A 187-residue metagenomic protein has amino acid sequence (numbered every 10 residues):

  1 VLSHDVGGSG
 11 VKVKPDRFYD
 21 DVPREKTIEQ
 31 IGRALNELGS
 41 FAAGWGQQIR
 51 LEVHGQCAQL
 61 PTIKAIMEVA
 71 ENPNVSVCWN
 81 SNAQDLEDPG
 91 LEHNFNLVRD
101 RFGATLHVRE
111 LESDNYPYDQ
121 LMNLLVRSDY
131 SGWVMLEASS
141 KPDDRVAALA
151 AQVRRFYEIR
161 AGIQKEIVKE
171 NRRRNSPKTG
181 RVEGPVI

Functional and structural regions predicted by a protein language model:
V1-V77, T179: Active-site acidic/histidine proton-transfer and metal-coordination neighborhood in alpha/beta enzyme cores
Q59-I187: Histidine-acidic metal/acid-base catalytic patches
